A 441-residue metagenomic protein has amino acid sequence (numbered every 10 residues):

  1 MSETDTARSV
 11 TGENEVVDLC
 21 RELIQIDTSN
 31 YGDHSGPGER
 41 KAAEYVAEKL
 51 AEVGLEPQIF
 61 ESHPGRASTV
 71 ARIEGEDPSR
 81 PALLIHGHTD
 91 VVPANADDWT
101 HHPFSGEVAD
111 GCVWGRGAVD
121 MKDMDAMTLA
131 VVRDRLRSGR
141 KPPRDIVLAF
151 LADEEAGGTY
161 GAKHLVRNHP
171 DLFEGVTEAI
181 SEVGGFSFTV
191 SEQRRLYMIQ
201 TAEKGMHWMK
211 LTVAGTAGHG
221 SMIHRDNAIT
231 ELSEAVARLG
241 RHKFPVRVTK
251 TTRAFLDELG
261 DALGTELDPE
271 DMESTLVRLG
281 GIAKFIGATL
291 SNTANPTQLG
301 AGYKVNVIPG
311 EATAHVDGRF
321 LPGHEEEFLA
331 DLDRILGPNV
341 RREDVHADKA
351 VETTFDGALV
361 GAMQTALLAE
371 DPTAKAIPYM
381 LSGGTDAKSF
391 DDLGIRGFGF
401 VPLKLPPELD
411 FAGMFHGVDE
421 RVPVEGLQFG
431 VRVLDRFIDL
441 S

Functional and structural regions predicted by a protein language model:
M1-T4, T11, G185-D435, D439: Metal-dependent amide/peptide-bond hydrolase catalytic core, centered on the "pita-bread" metallohydrolase fold
S2-R116, R137-R144, V316: Acidic/His- and Gly-rich active-site-bordering loop/insert found across diverse amide/peptide-bond hydrolases
R21-T28, A51, L55, R133-R137 (+6 more regions): Sec-exported extracytoplasmic/periplasmic mature domains
N30-Y31, V91-V92, D153-A156, G185-F188 (+1 more regions): Solvent-exposed loop/turn segments at secondary-structure junctions within structured extracellular/periplasmic domains
P81-L83, T177-A179, R396-F398: Structural motif
H86-H88, F150, I180-E182, T212-A214 (+1 more regions): Short beta-strand segments
A109-D120, A374-I377, V418: Short pre-catalytic strand/loop immediately N-terminal to key active-site residues, enriched for Gly-Thr
V113, V119-M198: Acidic/histidine-rich catalytic neighborhood of metal-dependent amide-processing enzymes
